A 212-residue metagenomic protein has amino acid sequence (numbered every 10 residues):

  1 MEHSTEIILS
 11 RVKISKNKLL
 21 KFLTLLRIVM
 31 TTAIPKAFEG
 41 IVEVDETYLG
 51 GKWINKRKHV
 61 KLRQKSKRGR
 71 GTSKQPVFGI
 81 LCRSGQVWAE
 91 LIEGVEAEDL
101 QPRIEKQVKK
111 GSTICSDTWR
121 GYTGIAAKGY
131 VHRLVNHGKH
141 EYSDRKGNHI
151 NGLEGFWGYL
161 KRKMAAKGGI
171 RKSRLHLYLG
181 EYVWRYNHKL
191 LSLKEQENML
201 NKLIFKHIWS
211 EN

Functional and structural regions predicted by a protein language model:
M1-N212: Residue-level recognition of single "structural anchor" positions that define or cap local secondary structure
